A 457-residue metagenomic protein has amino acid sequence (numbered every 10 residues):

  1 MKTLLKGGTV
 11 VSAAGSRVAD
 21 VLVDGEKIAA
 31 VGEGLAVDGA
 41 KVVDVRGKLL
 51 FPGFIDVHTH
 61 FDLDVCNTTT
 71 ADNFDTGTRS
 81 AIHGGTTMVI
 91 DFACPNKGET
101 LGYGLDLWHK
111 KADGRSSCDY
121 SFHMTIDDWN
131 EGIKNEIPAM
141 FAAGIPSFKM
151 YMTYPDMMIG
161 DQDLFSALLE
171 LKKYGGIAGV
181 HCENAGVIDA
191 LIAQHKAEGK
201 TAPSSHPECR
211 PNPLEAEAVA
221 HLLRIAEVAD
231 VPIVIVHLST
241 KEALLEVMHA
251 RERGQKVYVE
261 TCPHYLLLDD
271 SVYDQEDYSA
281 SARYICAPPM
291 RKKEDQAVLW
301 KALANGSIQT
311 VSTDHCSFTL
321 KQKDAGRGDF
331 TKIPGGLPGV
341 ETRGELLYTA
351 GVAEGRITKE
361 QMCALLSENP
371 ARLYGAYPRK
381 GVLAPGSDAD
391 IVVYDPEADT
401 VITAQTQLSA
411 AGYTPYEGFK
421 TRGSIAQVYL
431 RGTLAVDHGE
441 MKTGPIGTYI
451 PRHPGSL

Functional and structural regions predicted by a protein language model:
M1-L4, T9-G53: Histidine-rich, glycine-flanked metal-binding segment
G8, E26, G47, H58 (+14 more regions): Divalent metal-coordination and catalytic microenvironments
V45-R115, G132: Metal-associated gating/positioning segment near the N- to mid-region
T86-M88, C118, P146, Q309: Short acidic/polar active-site loop segments enriched in Thr and Asp
G102-C118, S166-V180: Alpha-helix-loop-beta-strand connector modules within alpha/beta enzyme cores
N135-V311: Histidine/acidic residue-rich metal-binding segments in metalloenzymes
T201-P232, R283-Y284, N305, Q309-V311 (+1 more regions): His/Asp/Glu-enriched, well-ordered alpha-helical/loop segment that forms or immediately abuts the divalent-metal
A325-D329, P385-P451: C-terminal cap of metal-dependent C-N hydrolases
